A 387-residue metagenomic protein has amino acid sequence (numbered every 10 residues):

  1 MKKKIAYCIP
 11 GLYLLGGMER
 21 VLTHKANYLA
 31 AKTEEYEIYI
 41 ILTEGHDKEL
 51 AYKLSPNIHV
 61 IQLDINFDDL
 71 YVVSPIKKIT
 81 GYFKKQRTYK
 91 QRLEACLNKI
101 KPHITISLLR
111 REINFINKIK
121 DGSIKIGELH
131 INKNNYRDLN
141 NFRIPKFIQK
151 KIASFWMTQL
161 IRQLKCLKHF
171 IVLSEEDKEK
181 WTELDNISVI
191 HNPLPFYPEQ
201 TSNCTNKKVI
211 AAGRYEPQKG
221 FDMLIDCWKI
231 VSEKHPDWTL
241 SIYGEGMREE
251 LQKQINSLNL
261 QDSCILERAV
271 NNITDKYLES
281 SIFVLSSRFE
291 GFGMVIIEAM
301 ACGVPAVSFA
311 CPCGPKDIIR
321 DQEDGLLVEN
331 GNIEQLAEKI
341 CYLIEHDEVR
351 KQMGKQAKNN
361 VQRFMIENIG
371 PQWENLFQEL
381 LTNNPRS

Functional and structural regions predicted by a protein language model:
C8-L15, Y28, K32-I79, K180 (+1 more regions): N-terminal strand-loop element at the rim of the active site of nucleotide-sugar-dependent glycosyltransferases
G16-H24, K207, A211-I230, P236 (+2 more regions): A conserved mid-protein helix/loop that constitutes part of the nucleotide-sugar donor-binding site
I40-D47, A212, T239-L251: Glycosyltransferase donor-sugar binding loop
Q91-N98, F147-H169: Membrane-proximal helix-turn-helix segments that form the acceptor-binding/catalytic region of lipid-linked
E176, P193: Carbohydrate-associated surface elements
A269, R288: Aromatic "clamp/platform" in nucleotide-sugar-dependent glycosyltransferases that forms part of the donor/acceptor
P305-F309: Short hydrophobic beta-strand element within catalytic cores of glycosyltransferases and related nucleotide-activated
R320-Q322, L326-I333, Y342-E348, Q362: Conserved acidic donor-binding segment of nucleotide-sugar-dependent glycosyltransferases
